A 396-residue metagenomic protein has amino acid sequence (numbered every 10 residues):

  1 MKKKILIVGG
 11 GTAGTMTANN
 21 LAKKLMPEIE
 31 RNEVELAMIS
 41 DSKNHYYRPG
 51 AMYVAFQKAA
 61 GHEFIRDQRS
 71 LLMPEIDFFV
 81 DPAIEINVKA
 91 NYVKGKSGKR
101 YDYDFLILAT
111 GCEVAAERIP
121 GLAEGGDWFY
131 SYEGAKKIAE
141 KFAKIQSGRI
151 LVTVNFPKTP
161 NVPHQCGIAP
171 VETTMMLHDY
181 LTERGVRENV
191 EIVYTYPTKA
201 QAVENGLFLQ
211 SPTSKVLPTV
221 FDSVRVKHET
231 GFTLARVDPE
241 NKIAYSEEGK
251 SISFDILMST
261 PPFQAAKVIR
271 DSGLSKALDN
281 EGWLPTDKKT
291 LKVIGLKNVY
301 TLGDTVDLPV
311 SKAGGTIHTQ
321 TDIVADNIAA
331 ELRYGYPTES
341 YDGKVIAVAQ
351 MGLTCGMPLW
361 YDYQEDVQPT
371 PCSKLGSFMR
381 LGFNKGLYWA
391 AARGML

Functional and structural regions predicted by a protein language model:
M1-D77, N161-G206: Beta1-alpha1 glycine-rich phosphate/pyrophosphate-binding loop at the start of Rossmann-like nucleotide-binding domains
M1-K3, I76-E183, M258: FAD-binding core/adjacent interface of flavoenzyme oxidoreductases
G10, S97, T110-G111, V154 (+3 more regions): Glycine-rich, N-terminal phosphate-binding loop of Rossmann-like dinucleotide-binding domains
A18-N20, V88-Y92, Y132, V237-A244 (+1 more regions): Short gly/ser/thr-rich secondary-structure transition/capping motifs
E33-A37, I76-I86, H178-E281: A Rossmann-like FAD-binding core segment of flavoenzymes
E124-Q146, I252-I256, T260-T319: FAD-site-proximal beta/loop scaffold in flavoenzymes
Q146-S223, K227-E229, A313-G343: Rossmann-like dinucleotide-binding core of oxidoreductases
A325-L396: C-terminal, flexible cofactor-proximal segment of oxidoreductases
